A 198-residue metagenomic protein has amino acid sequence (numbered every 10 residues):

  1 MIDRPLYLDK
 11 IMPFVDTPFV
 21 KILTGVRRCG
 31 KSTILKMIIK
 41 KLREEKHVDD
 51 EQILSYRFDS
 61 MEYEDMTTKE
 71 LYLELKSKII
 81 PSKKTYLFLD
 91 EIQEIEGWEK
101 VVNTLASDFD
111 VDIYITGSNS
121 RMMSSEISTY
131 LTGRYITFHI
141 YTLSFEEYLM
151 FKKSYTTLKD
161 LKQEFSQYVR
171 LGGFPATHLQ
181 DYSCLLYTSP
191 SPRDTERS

Functional and structural regions predicted by a protein language model:
D3-V15: Pre-Walker A adenine-sensing motif
L23: Hydrophobic anchor at the beta1->P-loop junction of P-loop NTPases
K31: Conserved lysine of the Walker
I34: Hydrophobic positions on the alpha1 helix immediately C-terminal to the Walker A/P-loop
S55-I79: Short glycine-rich substrate-engagement loop in P-loop NTPases that contacts/grips substrate
D112-S118: Structural recognition of the conserved hydrophobic beta-strand(s) that form the central parallel beta-sheet of P-loop
M122-Y135: Short regulatory helix/loop adjacent to the ATP-binding pocket of P-loop NTPases
E147-S189, R193: Interdomain hinge/linker elements that couple catalytic modules in large macromolecular machines
